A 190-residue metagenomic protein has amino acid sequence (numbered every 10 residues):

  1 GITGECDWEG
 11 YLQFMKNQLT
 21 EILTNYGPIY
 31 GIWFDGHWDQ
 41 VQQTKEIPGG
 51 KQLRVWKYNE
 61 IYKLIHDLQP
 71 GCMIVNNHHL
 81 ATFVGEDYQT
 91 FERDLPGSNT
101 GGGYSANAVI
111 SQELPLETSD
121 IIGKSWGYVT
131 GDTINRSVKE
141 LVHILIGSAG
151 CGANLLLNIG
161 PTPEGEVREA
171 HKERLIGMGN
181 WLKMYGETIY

Functional and structural regions predicted by a protein language model:
G1-Y190: Mature catalytic domains of secreted/periplasmic carbohydrate-active enzymes
